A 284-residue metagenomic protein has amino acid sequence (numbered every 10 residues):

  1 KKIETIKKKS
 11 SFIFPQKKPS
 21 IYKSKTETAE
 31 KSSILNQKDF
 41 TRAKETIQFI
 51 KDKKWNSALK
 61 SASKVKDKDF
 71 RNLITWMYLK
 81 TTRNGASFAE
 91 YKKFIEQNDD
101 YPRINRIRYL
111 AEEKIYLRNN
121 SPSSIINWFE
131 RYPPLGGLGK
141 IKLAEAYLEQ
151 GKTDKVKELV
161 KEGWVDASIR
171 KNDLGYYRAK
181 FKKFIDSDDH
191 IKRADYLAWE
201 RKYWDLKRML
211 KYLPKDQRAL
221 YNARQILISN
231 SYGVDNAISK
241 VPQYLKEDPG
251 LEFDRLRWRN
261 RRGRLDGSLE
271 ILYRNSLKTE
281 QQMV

Functional and structural regions predicted by a protein language model:
I3-P19: Short, secretory-pathway propeptide segments and organelle targeting presequences
F14-V284: Alpha-helical solenoid repeat scaffolds
